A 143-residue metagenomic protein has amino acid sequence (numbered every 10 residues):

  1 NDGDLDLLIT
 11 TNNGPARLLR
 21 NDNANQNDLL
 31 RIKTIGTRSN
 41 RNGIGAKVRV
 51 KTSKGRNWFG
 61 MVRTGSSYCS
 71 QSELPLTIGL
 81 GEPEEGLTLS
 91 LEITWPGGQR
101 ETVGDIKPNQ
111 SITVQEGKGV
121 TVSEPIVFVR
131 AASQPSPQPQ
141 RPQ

Functional and structural regions predicted by a protein language model:
N1-Q143: Gly/Ser/Thr/Pro-enriched helix-cap/hinge segments flanking short amphipathic alpha-helices
